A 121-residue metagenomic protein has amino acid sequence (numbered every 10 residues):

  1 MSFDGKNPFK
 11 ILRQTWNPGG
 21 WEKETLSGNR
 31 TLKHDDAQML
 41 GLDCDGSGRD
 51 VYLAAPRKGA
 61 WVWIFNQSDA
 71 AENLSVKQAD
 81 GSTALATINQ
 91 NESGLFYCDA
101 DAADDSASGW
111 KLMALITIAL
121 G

Functional and structural regions predicted by a protein language model:
M1-V76, D104-G121: Exposed extracellular interaction/assembly regions and N-terminal maturation sites
A37, N89-S93: Tight coil/turn sites that cap or link beta-strands
Q78-L85: Short edge-strand/loop segments of extracellular domains
F96: Cytosolic nucleotide-binding catalytic cores of signal-transduction proteins
